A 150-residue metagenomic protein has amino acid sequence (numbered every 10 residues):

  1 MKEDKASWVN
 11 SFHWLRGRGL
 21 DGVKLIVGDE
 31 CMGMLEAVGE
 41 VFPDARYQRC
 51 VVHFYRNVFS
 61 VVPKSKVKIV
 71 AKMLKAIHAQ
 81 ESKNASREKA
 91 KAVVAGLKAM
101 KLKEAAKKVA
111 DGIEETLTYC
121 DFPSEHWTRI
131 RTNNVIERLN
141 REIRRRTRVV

Functional and structural regions predicted by a protein language model:
M1, K24, G28, S60 (+5 more regions): Hydrophobic alpha-helical scaffolding
M1-G19: Active-site beta-loop-alpha junctions of metal-dependent nucleic acid enzymes, especially the RNase H-like/DDE
K2-A6, G22-L25, F42, R46 (+1 more regions): Alpha-helix capping and helix-loop boundary segments enriched in small/acidic/polar residues
K5-V9, G28-L35, V67, A71 (+4 more regions): Amphipathic alpha-helical transducer elements in NTP-driven molecular machines
W14, R18, A37, V41 (+3 more regions): Generic, well-ordered alpha-helical scaffold segments in large soluble proteins
L25-M32, A37-M73: Conserved beta-strand -> loop -> alpha-helix junction used to position metal-binding or nucleic-acid-contacting
Q80-V150: Acidic/histidine-rich catalytic cores and adjacent linkers of DNA breakage/strand-transfer/modification proteins
